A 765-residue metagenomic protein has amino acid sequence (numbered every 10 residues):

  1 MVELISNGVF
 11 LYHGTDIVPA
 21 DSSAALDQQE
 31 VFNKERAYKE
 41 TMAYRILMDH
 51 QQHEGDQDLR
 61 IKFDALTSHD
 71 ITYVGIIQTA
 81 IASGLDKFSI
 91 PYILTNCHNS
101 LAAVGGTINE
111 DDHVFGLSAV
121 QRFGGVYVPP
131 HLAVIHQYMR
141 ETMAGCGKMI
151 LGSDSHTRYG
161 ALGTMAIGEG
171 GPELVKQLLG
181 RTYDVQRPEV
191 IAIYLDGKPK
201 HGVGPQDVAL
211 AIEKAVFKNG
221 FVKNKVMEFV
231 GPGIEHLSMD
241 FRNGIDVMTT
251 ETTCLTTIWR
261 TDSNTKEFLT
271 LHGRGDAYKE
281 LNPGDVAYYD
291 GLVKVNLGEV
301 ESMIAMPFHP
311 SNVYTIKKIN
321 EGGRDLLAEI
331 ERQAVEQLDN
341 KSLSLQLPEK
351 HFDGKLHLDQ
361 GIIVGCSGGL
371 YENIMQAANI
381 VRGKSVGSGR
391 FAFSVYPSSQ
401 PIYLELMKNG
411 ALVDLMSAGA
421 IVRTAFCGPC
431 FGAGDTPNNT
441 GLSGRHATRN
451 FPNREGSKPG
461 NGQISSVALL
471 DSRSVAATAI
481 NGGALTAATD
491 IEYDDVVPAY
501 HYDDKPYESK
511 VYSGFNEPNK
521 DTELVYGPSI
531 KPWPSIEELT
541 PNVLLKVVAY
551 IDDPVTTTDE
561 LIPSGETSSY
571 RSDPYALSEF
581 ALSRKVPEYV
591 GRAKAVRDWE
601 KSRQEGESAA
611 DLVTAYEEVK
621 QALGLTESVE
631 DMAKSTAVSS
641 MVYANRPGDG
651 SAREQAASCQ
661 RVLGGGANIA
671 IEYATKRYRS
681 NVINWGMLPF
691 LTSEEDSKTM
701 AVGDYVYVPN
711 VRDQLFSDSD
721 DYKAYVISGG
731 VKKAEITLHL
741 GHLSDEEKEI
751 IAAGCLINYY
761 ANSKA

Functional and structural regions predicted by a protein language model:
M1-A765: Fe-S-dependent hydro-lyases/dehydratases of central metabolism
